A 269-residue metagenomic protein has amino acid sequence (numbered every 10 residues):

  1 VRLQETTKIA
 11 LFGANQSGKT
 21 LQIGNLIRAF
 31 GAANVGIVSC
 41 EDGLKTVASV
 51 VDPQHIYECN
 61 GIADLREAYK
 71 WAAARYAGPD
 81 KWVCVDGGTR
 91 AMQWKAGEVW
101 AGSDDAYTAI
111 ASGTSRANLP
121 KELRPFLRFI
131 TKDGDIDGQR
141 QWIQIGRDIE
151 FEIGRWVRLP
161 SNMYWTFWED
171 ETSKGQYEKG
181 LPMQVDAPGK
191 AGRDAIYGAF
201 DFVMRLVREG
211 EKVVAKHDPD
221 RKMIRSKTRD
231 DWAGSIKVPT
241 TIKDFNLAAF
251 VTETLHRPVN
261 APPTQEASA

Functional and structural regions predicted by a protein language model:
V1-I9, K212-A269: C-terminal regions of RecA-like/P-loop NTPase motor modules
R2-V85, T89-W94: Conserved P-loop
F30, A72, E152-V157, F200: Hydrophobic, Leu/Ile/Phe/Ala-enriched alpha-helical segments that form helix-helix packing faces
A63-A68, I110-S115, G192-D194, D231-S235 (+1 more regions): Short, surface-exposed, polar/charged, turn-prone segments marking secondary-structure boundaries
R66, K70, T89-M92, R140-G146 (+4 more regions): Generic detector of well-ordered alpha-helical segments enriched in charged/polar residues, highlighting helical
G87-A195: P-loop NTPase motor core
R155-W156, S161-T241: Phosphate-binding/switch region of NTP-binding enzymes
